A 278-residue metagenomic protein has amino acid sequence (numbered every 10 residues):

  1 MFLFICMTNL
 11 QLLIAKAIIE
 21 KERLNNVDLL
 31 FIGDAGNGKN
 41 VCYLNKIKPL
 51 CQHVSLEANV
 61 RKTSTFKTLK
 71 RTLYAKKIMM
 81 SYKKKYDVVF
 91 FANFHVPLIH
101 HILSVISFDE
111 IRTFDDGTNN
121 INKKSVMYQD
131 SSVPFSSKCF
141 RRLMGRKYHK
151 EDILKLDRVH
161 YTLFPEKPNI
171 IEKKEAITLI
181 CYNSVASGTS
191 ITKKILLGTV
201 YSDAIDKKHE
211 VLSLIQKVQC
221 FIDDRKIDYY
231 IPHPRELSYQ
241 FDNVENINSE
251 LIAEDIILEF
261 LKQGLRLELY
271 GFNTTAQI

Functional and structural regions predicted by a protein language model:
M1-L30, V185-A186, T192-Y229: N-terminal beta-strand-loop-alpha-helix module at the start of alpha/beta ligand-binding or catalytic domains
L3-L143, Q277: Active-site and donor-binding regions of nucleotide-sugar-utilizing enzymes
F4, A15, E254-I278: A donor-sugar binding/catalytic signature common to diverse glycosyltransferases and related nucleotide-sugar
F4, D28-F31, V88-A92, I111-T113 (+3 more regions): Short, hydrophobic beta-strand segments that form beta-sheet elements in well-ordered domains
K16, T68-K77, L98-H100, K208-I222 (+1 more regions): Well-ordered, non-membrane alpha-helical segments in soluble/globular domains
F94-L98, I231-S238, N273-Q277: Short, polar loop motifs at secondary-structure junctions
D115, N122-I195: A nucleotide-sugar donor-handling region in carbohydrate enzymes
I222-L251: Catalytic donor nucleotide-activated moiety binding site of glycosyltransferases and closely related
